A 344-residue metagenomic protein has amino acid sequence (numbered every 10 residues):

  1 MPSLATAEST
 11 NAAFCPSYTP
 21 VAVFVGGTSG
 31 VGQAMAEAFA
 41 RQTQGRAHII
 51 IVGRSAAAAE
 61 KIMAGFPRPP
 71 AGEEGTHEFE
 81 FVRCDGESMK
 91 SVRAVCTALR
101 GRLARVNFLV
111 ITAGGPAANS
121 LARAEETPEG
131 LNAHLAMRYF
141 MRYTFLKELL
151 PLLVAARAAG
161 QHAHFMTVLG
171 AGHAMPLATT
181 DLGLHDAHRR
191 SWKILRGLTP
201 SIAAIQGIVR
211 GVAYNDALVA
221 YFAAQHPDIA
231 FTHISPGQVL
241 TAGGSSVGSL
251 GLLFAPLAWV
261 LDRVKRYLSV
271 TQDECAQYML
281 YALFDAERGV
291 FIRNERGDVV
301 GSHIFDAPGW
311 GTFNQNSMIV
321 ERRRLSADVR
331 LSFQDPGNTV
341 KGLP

Functional and structural regions predicted by a protein language model:
M1-C84, R93-A94, A98, R102 (+1 more regions): NAD(P)H-dependent oxidoreductase Rossmann-fold/reductase module
V23-F24, N107-I111, L135: N-terminal Rossmann-like NAD(P) cofactor-binding module of classical short-chain dehydrogenase/reductase
E87, A133-M141, R210: Glycine-rich NAD(P)-binding loop of the Rossmann-fold in SDR/ketoreductase-type enzymes
R105, L153-A178, P227-A230: Active-site loop of short-chain dehydrogenase/reductase
V110-S120: Conserved NAD(P)H cofactor-binding loop of Rossmann-fold oxidoreductase domains
P116, H173-A174, G237-L240: Conserved sequence/active-site signature of Rossmann-fold short-chain dehydrogenase/reductase
A118-R138: Short alpha-helical oligomerization interface
M137-A159, A220-A224: Amphipathic alpha-helical dimer-interface segment in Rossmann-like NAD(P)H-dependent oxidoreductases
